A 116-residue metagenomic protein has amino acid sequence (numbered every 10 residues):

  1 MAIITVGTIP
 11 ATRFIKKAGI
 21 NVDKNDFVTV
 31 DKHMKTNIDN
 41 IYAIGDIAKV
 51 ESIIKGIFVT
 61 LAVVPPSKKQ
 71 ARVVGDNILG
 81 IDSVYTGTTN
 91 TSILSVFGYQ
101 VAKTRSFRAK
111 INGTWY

Functional and structural regions predicted by a protein language model:
M1-D76: FAD-site-proximal beta/loop scaffold in flavoenzymes
I47-Y116: Mid-to-C-terminal Rossmann-like scaffold of FAD/NAD(P)H-dependent oxidoreductases
